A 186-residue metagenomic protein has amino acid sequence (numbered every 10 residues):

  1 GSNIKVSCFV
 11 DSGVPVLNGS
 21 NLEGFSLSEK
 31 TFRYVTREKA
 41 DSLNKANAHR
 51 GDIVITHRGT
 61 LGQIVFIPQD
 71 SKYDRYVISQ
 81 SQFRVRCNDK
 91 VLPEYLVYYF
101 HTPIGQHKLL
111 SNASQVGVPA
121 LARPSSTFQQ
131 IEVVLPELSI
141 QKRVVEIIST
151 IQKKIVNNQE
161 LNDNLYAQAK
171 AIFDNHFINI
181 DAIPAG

Functional and structural regions predicted by a protein language model:
G1-G13, H49, Q130, V134-E137 (+1 more regions): Amphipathic alpha-helical segments that form coiled-coils or helix-hairpins used for dimerization/assembly
G1-S7, S20-I53: Sequence-specific dsDNA recognition surfaces
L61-P68: Short, Lys/Arg- and Gly-enriched loop/turn segments at beta-strand edges
K72-Y95: Short peripheral tails and domain-boundary helices/loops at the edges of structured domains
R75-F83, S114-V145: A short glycine-rich beta-alpha junction/loop motif
K90-S111: Glycine- and charge-enriched low-complexity intrinsically disordered segments
E94-L96, S126-F173: Amphipathic alpha-helical segments
